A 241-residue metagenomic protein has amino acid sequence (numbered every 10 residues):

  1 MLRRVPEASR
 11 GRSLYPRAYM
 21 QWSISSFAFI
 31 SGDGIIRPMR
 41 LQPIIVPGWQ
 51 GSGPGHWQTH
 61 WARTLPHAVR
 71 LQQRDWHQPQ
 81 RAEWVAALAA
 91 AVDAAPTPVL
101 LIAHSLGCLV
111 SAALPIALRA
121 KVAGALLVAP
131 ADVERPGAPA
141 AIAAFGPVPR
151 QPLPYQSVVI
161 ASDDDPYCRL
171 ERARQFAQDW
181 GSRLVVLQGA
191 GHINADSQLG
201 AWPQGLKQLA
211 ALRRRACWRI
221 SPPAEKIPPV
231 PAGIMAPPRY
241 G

Functional and structural regions predicted by a protein language model:
R40-T97, A216-W218: Active-site catalytic motif of lipid deacylating hydrolases and related acyltransferases
Q73, L126-E134: Active-site nucleophile loop of the alpha/beta-hydrolase fold
I102-S111: Gly/Ala-rich beta-loop-alpha elbow adjacent to hydrolase catalytic centers
A113-A123: Conserved hydrolase catalytic core segment
V159-A161: Short beta-strand/loop motif that positions the catalytic acidic residue of the alpha/beta-hydrolase fold
D164-C168: Acidic catalytic loop of the alpha/beta-hydrolase fold
D179-H192: Catalytic histidine neighborhood in serine/cysteine hydrolases with alpha/beta-hydrolase-type architecture
D196-Q208: Post-His helix in hydrolase/transferase enzymes
